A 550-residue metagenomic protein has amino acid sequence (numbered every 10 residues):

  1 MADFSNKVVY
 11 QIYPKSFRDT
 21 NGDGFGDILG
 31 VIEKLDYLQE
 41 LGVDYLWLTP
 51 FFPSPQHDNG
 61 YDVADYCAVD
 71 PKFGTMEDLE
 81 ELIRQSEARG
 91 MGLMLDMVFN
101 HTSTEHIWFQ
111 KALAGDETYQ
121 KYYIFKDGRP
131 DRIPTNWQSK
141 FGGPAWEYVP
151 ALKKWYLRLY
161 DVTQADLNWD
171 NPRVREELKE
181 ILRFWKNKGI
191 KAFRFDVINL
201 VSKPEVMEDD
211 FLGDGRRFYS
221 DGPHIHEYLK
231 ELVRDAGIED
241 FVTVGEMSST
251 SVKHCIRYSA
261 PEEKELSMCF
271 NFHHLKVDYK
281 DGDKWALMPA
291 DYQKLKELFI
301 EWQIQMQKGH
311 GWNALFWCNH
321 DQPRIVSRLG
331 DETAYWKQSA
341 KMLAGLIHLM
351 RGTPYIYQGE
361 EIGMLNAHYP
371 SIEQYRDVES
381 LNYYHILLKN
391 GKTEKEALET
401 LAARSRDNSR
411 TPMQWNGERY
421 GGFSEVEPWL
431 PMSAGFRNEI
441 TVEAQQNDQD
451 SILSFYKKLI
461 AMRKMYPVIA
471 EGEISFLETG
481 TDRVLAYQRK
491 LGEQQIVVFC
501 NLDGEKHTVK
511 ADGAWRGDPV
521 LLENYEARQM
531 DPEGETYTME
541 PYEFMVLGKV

Functional and structural regions predicted by a protein language model:
A2-R183, N187, L200-K253, R257-P261 (+2 more regions): Acidic/aromatic-lined carbohydrate-recognition and catalytic surfaces of CAZymes acting on diverse glycans
F4-S5, E227-L229, V233-A236, S249 (+7 more regions): Loop/helix patches that line or flank the sugar-binding groove of alpha-linked glycan CAZymes
K15-F17, F52-S54, F99-N100, T163 (+10 more regions): Short, solvent-exposed loop/turn segments at secondary-structure junctions
L46, F193-F195: Hydrophobic residues within beta-strands of alpha/beta enzymes
W312-T333: Active-site clefts of carbohydrate-active enzymes
K506-Y525: Beta-strand-rich binding/interaction modules
D531-V550: C-terminal beta-strand-rich structural cap/linker in extracellular carbohydrate-active enzymes
